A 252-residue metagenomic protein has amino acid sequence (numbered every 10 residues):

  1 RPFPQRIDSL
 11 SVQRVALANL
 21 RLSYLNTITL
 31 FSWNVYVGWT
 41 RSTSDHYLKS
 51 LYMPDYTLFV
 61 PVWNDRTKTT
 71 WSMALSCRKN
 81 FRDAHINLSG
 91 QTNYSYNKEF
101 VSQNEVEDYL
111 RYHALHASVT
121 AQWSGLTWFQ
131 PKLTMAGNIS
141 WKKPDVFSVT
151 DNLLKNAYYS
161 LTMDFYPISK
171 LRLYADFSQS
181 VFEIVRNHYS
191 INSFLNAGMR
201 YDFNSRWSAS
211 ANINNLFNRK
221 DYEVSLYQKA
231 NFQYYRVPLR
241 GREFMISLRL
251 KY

Functional and structural regions predicted by a protein language model:
R1-Y252: Exposed, low-structure sequence patches enriched in small/polar residues
